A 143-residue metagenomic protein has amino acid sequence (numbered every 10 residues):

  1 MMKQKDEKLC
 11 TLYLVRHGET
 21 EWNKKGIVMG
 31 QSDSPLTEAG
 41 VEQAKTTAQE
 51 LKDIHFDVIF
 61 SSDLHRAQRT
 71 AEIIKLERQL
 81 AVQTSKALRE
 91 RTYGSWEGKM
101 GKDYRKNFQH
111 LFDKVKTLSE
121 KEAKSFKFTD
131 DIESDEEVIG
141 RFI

Functional and structural regions predicted by a protein language model:
M1-K5: Basic/polar N-terminal segments that are highly enriched at the extreme N-terminus, encompassing both cleavable
V15, E19-R78, T84: Active-site-proximal alpha-helix that buttresses catalytic centers in soluble enzyme cores
Q43, R141-F142: Hydrophobic alpha-helical membrane-association signature
R78-R141: Phosphate-handling substructures
